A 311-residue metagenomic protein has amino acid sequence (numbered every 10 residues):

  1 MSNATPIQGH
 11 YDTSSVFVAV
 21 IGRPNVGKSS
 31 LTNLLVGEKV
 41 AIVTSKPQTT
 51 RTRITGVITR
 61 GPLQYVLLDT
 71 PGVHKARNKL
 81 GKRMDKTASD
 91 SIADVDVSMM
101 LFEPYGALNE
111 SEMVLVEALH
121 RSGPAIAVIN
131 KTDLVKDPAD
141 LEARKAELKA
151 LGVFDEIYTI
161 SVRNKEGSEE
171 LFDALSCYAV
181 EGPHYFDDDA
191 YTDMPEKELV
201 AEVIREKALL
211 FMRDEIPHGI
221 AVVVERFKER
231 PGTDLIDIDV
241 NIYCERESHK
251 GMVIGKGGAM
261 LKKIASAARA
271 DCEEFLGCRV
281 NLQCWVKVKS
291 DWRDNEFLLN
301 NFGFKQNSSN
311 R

Functional and structural regions predicted by a protein language model:
S2-V97, F102: Conserved G1/Walker A P-loop phosphate-binding module
A19, N33, T52, G56 (+13 more regions): Solvent-exposed alpha-helical segments within well-ordered globular domains of core cellular machineries
G27, G167, M260: Conserved glycine(s) of the Walker
E38, V57-G61, A76, S91 (+10 more regions): Conserved, well-folded catalytic cores of nucleic-acid-processing and energy-transducing macromolecular machines
T50, V73-K75, A107-L108, V135-K136 (+1 more regions): Catalytic P-loop NTPase motifs of RecA-like helicase/translocase cores
T59-Q64, R83-I157, K228-G232: Conserved C-terminal guanine-recognition region of P-loop GTPase G domains, centered on the G4
P124-I126, D133-E196: Canonical P-loop GTPase G-domain recognition
E196-R311: P-loop NTP-binding site
